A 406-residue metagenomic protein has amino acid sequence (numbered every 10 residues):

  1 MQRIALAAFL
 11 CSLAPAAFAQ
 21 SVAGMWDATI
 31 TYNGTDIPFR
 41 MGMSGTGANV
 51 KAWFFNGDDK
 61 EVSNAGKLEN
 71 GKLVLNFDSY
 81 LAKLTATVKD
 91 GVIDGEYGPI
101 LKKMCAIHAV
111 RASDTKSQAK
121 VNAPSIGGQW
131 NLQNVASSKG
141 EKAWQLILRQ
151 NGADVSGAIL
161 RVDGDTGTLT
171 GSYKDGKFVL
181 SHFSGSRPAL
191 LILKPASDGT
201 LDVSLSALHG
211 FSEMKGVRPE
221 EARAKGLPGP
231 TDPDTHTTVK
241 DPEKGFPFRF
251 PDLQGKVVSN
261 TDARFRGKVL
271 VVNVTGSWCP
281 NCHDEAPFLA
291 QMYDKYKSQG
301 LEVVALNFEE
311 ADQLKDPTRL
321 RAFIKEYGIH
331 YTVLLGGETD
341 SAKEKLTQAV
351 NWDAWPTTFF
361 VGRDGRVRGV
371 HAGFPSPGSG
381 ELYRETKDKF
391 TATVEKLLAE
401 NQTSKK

Functional and structural regions predicted by a protein language model:
P15-A19: Sec/Tat signal peptide C-region and signal peptidase I cleavage site
Q20-K89, Y97, K103, K116-S197: Central antiparallel beta-sheet cores of small beta-barrel/beta-sandwich binding domains
L208-P251, A263-G267: N-proximal helix/coil linker or "cap" segments that precede and/or mark the start of modular domains
F248-L270, Y293-Y296: A short beta-strand-turn-helix
R249, R321-R363: Short, internal strand/loop/helix patches that form the active-site neighborhood or redox-interaction surface
K268-L270, T275-W278, E285, E310 (+1 more regions): Short pre-active-site segment immediately N-terminal to redox-active cysteine/selenocysteine motifs in thiol-based
D284-Y327, E338-L346: Structural microenvironment flanking redox-active thiols in thiol-disulfide oxidoreductases
A354-K406: Thiol-/selenol-based redox modules, centered on thioredoxin-like and closely related oxidoreductase domains
